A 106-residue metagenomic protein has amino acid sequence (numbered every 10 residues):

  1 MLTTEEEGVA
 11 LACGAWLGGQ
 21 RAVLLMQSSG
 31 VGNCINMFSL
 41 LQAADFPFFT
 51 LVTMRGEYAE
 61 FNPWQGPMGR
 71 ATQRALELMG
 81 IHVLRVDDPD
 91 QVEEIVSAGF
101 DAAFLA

Functional and structural regions predicted by a protein language model:
M1-L105: Thiamine diphosphate
